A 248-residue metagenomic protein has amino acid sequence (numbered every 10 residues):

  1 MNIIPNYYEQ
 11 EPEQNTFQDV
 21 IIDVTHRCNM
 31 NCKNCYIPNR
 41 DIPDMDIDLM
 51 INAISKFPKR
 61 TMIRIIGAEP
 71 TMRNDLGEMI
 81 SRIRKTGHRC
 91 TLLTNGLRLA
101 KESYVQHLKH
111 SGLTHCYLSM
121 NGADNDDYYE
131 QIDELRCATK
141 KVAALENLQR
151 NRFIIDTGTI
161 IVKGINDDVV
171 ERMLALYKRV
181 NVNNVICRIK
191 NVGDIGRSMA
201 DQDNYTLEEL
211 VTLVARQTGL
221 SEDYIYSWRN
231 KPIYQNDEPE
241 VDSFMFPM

Functional and structural regions predicted by a protein language model:
N2-N95, L99-S103, H110: Conserved alpha-helical substructure of the radical SAM core
D23, R64-A68, T91-N95, Y117-N121 (+2 more regions): A cross-family glycoside hydrolase active-site/sugar-binding cleft signature
L49-N52, D75-K85, S103-H107, K140-R150 (+2 more regions): Alpha-helical scaffolding segments of alpha/beta enzyme cores, especially the outer helices of TIM-barrel or partial
K56, N121-A123: Short connector loops/turns at beta-strand edges and beta->alpha or beta->beta junctions
G87-H88, L113, N151-I154: A short helix->loop->beta-strand "cap" motif at the edges of active sites that frequently abuts
L97-L99, A123-D126: Short gly/pro/ser/thr-enriched loop/turn and capping motifs at secondary-structure boundaries
H110-H115, N181-N184: Glycine-enriched alpha-helix->loop->beta-strand junction motifs that scaffold or abut catalytic
N121, E130, E134-P247: Radical SAM enzyme [4Fe-4S]-AdoMet core and its adjacent flexible, acidic and glycine-rich loops/tails across
